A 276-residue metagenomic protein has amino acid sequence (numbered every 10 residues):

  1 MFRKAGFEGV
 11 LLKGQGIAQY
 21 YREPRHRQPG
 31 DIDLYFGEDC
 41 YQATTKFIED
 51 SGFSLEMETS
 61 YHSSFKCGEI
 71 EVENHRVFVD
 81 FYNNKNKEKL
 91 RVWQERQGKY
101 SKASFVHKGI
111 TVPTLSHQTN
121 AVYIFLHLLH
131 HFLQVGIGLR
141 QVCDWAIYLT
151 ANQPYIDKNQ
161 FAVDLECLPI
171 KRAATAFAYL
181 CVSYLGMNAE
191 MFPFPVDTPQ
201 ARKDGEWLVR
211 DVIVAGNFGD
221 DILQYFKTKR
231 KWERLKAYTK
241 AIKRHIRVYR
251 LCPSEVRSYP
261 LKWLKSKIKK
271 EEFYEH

Functional and structural regions predicted by a protein language model:
M1-G30, F36-H276: Conserved NTP-donor binding/palm subdomain of two-metal-ion nucleotidyltransferases/polymerases, i.e., the charged
